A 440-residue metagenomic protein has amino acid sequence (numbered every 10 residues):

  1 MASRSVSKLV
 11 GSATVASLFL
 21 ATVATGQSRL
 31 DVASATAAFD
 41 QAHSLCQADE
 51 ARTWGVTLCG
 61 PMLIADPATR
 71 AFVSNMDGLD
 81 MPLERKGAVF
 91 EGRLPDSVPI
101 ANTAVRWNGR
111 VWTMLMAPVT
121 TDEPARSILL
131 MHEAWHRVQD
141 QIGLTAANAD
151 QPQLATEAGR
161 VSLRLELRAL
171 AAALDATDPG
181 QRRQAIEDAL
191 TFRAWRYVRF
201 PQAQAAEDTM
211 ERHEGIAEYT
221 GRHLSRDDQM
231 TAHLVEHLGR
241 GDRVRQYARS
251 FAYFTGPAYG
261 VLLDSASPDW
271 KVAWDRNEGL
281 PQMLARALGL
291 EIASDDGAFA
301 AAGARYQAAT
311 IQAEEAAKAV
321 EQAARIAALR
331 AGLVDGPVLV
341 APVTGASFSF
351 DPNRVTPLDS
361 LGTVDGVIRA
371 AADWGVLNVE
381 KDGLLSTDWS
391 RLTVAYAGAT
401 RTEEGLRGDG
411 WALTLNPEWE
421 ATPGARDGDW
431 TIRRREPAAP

Functional and structural regions predicted by a protein language model:
G11-A21: Bacterial N-terminal signal peptides
Q27-K86: N-terminal mature-domain "stem" immediately C-terminal to a signal peptide or N-terminal signal-anchor/transmembrane
V89-G109: Catalytic zinc-binding patch centered on the HExxH motif and its immediate surroundings that defines zinc-dependent
L115-L129: Short pre-active-site segment immediately N-terminal to the catalytic Zn-binding motif
I128-D140: Active-site recognition of the HExxH zinc-binding catalytic motif
Q141-R199, A203, E207-H233: Post-HExxH zinc-binding segment in Zn-dependent metallohydrolases
P201-T231, L238-A300: Active-site-proximal alpha-helical
V272-P440: Non-catalytic terminal regions of proteins
